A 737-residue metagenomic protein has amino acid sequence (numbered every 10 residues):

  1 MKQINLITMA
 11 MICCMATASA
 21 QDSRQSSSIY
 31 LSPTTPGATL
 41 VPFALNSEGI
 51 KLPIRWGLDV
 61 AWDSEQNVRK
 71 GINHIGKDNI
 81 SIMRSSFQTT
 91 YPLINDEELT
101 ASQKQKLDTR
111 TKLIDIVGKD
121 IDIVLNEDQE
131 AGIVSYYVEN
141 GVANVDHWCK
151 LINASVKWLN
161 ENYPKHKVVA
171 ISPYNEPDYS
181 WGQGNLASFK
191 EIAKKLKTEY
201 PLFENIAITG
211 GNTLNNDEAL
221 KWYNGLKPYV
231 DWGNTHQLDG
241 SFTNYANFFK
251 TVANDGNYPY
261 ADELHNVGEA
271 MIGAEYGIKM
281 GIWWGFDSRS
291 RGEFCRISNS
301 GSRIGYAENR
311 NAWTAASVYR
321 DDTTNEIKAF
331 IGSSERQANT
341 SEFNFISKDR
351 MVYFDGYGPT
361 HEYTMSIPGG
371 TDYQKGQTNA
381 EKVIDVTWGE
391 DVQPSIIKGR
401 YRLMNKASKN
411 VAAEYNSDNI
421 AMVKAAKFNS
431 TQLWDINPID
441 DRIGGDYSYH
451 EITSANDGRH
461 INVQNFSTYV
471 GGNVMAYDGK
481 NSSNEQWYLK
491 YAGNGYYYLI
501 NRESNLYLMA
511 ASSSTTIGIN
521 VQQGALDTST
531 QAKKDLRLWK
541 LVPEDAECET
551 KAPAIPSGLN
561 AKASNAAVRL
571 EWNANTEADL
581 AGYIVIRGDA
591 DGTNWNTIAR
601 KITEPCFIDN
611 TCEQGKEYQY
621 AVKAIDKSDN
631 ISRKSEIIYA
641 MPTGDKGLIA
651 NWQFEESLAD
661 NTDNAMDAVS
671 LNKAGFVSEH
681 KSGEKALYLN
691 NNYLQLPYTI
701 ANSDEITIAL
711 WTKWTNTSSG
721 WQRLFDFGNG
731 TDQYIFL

Functional and structural regions predicted by a protein language model:
L40-A44, L58-L220: Substrate-binding cleft and catalytic face of glycoside hydrolase catalytic domains, especially the flexible beta-alpha
N153, K157-V169, S180-Y401, A407-S408: Substrate-binding and catalytic surfaces of secreted/luminal carbohydrate-active proteins
D391-K551, A665, V669: Lectin-like carbohydrate-binding module/patch detector with strong preference for beta-trefoil
Y469-V470, D645-I649, L658-T662, L689-L737: Extracellular glycan-recognition modules
V542-E547, Y639-N692: Extracytoplasmic low-complexity segments
A566-L580: Conserved aromatic anchor
D609-N630: Beta-strand-rich modules
I625-G644: Extracellular fibronectin type III
